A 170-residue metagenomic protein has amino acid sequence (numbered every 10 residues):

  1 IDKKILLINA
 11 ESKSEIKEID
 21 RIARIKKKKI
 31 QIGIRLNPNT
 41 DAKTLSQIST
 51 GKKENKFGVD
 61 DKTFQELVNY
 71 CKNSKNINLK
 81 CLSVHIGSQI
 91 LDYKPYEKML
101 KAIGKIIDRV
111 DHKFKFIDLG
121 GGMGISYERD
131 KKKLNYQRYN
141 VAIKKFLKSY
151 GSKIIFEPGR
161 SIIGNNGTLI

Functional and structural regions predicted by a protein language model:
I1-F116, I125: Active-site-proximal beta-alpha core segment in soluble small-molecule metabolic enzymes
I86-I170: C-terminal active-site-proximal or functional interface alpha/beta core segments in diverse enzymes
